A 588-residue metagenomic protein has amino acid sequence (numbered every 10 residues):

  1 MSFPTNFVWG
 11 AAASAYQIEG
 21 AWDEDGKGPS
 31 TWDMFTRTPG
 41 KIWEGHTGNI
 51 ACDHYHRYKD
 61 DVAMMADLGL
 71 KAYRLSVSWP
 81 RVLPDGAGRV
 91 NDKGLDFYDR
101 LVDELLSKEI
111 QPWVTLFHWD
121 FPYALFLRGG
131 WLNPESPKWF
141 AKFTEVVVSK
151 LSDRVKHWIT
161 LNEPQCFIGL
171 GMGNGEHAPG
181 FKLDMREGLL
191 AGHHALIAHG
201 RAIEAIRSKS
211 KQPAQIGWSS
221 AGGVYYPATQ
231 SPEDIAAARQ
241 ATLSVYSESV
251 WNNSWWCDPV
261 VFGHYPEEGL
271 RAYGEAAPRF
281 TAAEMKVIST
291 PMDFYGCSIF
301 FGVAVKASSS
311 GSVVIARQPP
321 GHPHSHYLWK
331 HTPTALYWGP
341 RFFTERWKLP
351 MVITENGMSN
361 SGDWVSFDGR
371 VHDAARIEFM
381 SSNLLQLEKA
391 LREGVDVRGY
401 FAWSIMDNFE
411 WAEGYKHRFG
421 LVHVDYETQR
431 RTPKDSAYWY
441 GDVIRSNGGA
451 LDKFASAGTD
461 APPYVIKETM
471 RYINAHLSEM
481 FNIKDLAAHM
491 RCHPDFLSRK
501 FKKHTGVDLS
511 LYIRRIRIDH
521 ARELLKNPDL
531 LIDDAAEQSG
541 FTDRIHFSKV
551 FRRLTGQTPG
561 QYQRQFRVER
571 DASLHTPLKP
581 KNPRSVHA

Functional and structural regions predicted by a protein language model:
M1-I42, A66, D85-G86, L95-D368 (+1 more regions): Active-site region of glycoside hydrolase catalytic domains
W43-H56: Active-site mouth loops of central-metabolism enzymes
R57-S78, T290, F294: Catalytic domains of carbohydrate-active enzymes, especially glycoside hydrolases
L70, C492, F541-T542: The short coil/loop that forms the "turn" connecting the two helices of the helix-turn-helix
M470-A475, M480, K484, K503-T542 (+2 more regions): Terminal helix-turn-helix DNA-binding modules in bacterial transcription factors
H489-M490, L497, F501, S539-G540: Core residues of bacterial helix-turn-helix
D495, I545, G560: Key DNA-contact positions within bacterial/archaeal DNA-binding proteins
L497, F501, H546-F547, F551: Short hydrophobic/aromatic patch on the recognition helix
